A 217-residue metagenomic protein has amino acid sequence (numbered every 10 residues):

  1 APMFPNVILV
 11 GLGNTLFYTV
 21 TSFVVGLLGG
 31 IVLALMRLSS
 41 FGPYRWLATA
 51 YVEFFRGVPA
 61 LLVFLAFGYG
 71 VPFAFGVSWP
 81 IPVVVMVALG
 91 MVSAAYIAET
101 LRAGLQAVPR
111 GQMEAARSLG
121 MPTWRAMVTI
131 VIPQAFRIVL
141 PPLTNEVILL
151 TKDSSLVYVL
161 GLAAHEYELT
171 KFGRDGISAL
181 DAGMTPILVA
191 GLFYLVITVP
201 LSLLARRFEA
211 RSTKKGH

Functional and structural regions predicted by a protein language model:
A1-H217: Transmembrane alpha-helices and adjacent helix-loop boundaries
